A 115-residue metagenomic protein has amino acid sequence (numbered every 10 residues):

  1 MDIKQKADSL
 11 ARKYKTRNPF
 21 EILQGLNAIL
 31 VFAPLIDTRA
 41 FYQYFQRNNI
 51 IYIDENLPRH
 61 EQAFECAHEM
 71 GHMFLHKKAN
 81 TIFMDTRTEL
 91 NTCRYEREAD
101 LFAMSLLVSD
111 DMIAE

Functional and structural regions predicted by a protein language model:
M1-E115: Active-site hotspot residues in diverse enzymes, especially metal/ion-binding acidic/histidine motifs
